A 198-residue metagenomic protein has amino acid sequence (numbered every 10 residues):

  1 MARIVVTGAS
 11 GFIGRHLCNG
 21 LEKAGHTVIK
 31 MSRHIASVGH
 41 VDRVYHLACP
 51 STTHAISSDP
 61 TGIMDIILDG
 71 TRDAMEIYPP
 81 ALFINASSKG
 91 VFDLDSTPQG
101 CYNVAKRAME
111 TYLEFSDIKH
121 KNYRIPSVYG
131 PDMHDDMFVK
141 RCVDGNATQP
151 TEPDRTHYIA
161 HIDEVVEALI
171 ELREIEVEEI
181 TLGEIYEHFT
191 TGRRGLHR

Functional and structural regions predicted by a protein language model:
A2-K23: N-terminal Rossmann NAD(P)H-binding glycine-rich loop of SDR-like oxidoreductase domains
T7, L47-P50, F83-K89, Y123-I125: SDR active-site strand-loop-helix element
E22, T27-G39: Adenosine-cofactor binding site in Rossmann-like domains, unifying the SAM/SAH pocket of S-adenosylmethionine-dependent
A36-I66, G90-S96: NAD(P)H-binding glycine-rich loop region in Rossmannoid oxidoreductase-like domains and their noncatalytic homologs
S58-F83, Y112: NAD(P)-cofactor binding segment of oxidoreductase domains
R72-N103, K121: Conserved Rossmann-fold NAD(P)-dependent oxidoreductase catalytic core, especially the SDR/UDP-sugar
C101-N103, R107, T111-Y158, I162-E164: NAD(P)-dependent short-chain dehydrogenase/reductase
G145-R198: C-terminal substrate-binding subdomain of Rossmann-fold SDR/epimerase-dehydratase oxidoreductases
